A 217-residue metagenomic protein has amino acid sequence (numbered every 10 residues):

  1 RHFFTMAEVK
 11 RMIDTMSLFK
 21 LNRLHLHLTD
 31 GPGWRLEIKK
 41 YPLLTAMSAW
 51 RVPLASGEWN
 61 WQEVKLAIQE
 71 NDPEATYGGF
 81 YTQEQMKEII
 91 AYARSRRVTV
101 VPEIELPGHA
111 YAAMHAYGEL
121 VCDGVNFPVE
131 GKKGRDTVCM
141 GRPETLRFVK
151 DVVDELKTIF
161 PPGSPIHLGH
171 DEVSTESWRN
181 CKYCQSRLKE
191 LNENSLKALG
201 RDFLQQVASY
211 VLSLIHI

Functional and structural regions predicted by a protein language model:
R1, T29-G31, E105-H109, D171-T175: Active-site beta-loop-alpha junctions enriched in small/polar residues
H2-H27: A conserved hydrophobic secondary-structure block that centers on an alpha-helix together with its immediately flanking
E8, M12, Q85, I89 (+4 more regions): Alpha-helical packing segments of well-folded alpha/beta enzyme cores
M16, V100, L168, V211: Conserved, mostly hydrophobic/aromatic
K20-R35, P102: Carboxylate/His-rich catalytic cores and anion/metal-binding grooves
L21, I89-P107, V138-H167: An active-site-proximal structural segment forming one wall of the substrate-binding cleft that immediately precedes
P32-S95, A110-R147, E176-S195, R201: Aromatic- and acidic-residue-enriched carbohydrate-binding clefts of CAZyme catalytic domains
I215-I217: Conserved small/polar residues in nucleotide/adenosyl-binding loops
